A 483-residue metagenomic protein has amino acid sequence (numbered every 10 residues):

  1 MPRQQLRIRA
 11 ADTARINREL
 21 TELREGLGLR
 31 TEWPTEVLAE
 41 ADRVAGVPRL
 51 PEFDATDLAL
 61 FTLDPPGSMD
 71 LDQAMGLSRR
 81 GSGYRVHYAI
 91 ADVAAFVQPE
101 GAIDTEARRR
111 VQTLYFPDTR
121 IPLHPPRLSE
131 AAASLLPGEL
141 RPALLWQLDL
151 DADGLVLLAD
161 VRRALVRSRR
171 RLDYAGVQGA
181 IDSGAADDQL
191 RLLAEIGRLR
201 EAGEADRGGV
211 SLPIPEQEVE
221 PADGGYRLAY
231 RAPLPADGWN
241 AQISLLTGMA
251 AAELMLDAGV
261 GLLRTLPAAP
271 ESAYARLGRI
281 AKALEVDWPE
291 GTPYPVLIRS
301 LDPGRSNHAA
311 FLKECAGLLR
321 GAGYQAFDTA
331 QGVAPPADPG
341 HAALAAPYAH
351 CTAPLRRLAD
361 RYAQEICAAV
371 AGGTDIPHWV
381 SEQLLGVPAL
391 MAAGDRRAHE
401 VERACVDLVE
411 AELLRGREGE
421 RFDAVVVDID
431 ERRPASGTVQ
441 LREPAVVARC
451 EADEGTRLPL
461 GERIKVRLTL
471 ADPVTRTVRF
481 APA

Functional and structural regions predicted by a protein language model:
P2-L29, W33-T456, L460-G461, A471-V478: Electropositive polyanion-binding surfaces
F480-A483: Short, compositionally biased
